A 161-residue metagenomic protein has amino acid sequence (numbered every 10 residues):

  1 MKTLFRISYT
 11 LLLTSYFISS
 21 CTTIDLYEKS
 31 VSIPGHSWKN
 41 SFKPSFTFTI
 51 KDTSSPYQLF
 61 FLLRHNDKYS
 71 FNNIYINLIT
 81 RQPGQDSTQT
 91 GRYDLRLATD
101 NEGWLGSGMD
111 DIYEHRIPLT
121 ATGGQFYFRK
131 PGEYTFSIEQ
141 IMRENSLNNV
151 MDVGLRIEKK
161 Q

Functional and structural regions predicted by a protein language model:
F17-S20: C-terminal motif of bacterial Sec signal peptides marking the signal peptidase cleavage site
T22-D25: Bacterial signal peptide processing site
K29-K51: Post-signal peptide N-terminal segment of mature Sec-exported envelope proteins
F61-K68, Q140-M142: Short amphipathic, basic-aromatic surface patches that mediate peripheral association with negatively charged
S70-I76, N149-D152: Short coil-to-beta strand junction motifs in C2/discoidin
T99-N101, G108-K130: Short, solvent-exposed, Trp/other aromatic-anchored flexible loops in extracytoplasmic proteins
F128-E144, N149-K159: Internal, hydrophobic beta-strand segments that form the core of beta-sheet-rich folds
